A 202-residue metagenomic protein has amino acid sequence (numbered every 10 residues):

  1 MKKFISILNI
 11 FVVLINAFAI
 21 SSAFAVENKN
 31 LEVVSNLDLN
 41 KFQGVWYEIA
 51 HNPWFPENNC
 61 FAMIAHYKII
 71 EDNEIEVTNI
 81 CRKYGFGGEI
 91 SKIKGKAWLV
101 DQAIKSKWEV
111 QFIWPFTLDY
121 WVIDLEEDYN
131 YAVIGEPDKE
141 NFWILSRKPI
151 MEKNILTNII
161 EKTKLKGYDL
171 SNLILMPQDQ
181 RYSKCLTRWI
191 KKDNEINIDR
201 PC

Functional and structural regions predicted by a protein language model:
M1-F11: Bacterial N-terminal signal peptides that target proteins for export
N16, I20-C202: A beta-rich soluble binding module of mature secreted/lumenal proteins
